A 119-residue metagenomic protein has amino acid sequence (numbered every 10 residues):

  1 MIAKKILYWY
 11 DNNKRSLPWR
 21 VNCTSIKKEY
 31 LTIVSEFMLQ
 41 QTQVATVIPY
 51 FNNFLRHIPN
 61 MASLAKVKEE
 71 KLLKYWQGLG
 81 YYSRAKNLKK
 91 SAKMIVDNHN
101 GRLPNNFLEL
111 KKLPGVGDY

Functional and structural regions predicted by a protein language model:
M1-L113, Y119: N-terminal polyanion-binding entry modules of DNA glycosylases/AP lyases and select other DNA-binding proteins
